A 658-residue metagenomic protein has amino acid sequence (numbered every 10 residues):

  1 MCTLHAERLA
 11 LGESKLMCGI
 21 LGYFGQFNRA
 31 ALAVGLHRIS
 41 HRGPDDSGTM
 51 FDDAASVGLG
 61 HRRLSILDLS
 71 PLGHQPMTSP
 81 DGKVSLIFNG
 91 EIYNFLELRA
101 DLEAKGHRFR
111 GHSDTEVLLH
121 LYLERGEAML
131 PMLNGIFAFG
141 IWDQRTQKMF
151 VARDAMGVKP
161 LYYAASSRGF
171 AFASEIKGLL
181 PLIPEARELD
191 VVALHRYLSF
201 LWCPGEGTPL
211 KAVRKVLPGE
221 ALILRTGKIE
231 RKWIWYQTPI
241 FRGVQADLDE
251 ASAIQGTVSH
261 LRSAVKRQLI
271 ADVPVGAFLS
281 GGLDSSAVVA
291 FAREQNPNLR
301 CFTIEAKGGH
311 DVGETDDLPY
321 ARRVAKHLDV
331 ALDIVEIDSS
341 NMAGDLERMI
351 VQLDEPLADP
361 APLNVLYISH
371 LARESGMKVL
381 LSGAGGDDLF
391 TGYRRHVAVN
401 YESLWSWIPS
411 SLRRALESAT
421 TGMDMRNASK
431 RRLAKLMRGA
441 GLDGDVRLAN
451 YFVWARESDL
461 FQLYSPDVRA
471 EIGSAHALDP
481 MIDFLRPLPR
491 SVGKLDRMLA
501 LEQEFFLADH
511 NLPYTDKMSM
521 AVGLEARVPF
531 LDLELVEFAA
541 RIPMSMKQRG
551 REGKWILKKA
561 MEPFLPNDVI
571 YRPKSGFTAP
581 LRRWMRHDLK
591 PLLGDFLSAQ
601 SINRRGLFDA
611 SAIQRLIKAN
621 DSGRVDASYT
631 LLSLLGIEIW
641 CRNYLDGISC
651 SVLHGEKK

Functional and structural regions predicted by a protein language model:
R8: Cationic, low-complexity basic patches in intrinsically disordered or flexible, solvent-exposed regions
S14-L353, V365, S369, E562-P563 (+4 more regions): Cysteine-centered catalytic environments shared across enzyme families
K15-M17, V34, P181-L182, D190 (+5 more regions): Adenosyl-5′-phosphate
A155, Y367-S429, G493, N511-L535: Active-site adenylate/phosphate-handling loop in enzymes that bind or generate adenylated species
M349-V351, R394-Y401, S651-V652: Short secondary-structure boundary/capping segments
E355-A361: Short, flexible loop segments at the rims of nucleotide/cofactor-binding pockets, characterized by
